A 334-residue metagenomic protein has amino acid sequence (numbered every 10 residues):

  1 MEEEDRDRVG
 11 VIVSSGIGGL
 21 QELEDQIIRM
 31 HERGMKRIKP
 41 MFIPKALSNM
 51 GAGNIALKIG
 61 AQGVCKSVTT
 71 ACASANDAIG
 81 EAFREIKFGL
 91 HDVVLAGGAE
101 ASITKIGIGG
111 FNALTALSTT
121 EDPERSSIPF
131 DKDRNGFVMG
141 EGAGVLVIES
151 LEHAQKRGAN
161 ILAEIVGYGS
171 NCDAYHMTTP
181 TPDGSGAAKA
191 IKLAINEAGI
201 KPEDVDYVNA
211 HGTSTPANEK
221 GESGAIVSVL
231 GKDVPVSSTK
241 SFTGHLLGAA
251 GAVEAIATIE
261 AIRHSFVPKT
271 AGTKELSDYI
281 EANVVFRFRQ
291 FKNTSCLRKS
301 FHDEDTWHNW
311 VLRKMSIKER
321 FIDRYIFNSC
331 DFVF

Functional and structural regions predicted by a protein language model:
M1-T70, A99-I108, P202-N218: Conserved beta-ketoacyl condensing-enzyme motif
R6, P40-N49, K66-S74, T239-G248 (+2 more regions): Active-site nucleophile and cofactor-binding loops and adjacent substrate-binding regions of central metabolic enzymes
V11, I55, A75, A82 (+6 more regions): Conserved small-residue
G18-E22, A101-S127, G169-K189, T213-A225 (+3 more regions): Active-site-adjacent elements of ketosynthase-type condensing enzymes
S48-E100, V138-A159, L246-V267: Active-site-proximal alpha-helical scaffold in enzymes
D122-A198, Y207, T270, S295 (+1 more regions): Condensing-enzyme catalytic core mediating Claisen C-C bond formation in acyl metabolism
R287-R320: Structural signal for terminal/edge beta-strands and the immediately following C-terminal loop/tail that closes
